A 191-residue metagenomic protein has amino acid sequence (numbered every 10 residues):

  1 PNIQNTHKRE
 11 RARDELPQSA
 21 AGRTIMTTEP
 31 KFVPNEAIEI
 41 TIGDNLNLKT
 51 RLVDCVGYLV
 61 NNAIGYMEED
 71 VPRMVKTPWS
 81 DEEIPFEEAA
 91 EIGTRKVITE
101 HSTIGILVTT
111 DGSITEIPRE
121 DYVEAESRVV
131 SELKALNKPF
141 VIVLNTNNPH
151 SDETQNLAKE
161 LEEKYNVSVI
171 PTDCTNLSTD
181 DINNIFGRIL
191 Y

Functional and structural regions predicted by a protein language model:
P1-D81: Conserved G1/Walker A P-loop phosphate-binding module
I42-L46, V97-H101, E132-N137, E162: Conserved catalytic network of the ASCE P-loop NTPase/AAA+ motor domain
T50, I106, V141: Hydrophobic "anchor" residues on beta-strands that sit immediately upstream of conserved functional sites
L59, G112-E116, N147-H150, L177: Short acidic, S/G/P-rich loop/turn micro-motifs used as interaction or catalytic elements
N61-G65, E116-D121, S151-Q155: Conserved ATPase-coupling elements of RecA-like P-loop NTPase cores
I64-E116: Inter-motif core of Ras-like GTPase G domains
A89-T94, I114-N137: Amphipathic helical hotspot of TIR/SEFIR-family domains
R128-V141, T146-Y191: Canonical P-loop GTPase G-domain recognition
